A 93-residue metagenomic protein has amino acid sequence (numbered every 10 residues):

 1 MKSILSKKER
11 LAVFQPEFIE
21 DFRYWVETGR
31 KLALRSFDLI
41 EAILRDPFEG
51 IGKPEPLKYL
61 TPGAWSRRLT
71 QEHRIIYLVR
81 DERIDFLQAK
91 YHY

Functional and structural regions predicted by a protein language model:
M1-L11, E17-L34, I51, L57 (+2 more regions): Enriched for short, Lys/Arg-rich terminal
A33-E41: PIN-domain endoribonuclease scaffold, especially VapC-family toxins
R45-P47: Blade/loop signatures of beta-propeller domains
